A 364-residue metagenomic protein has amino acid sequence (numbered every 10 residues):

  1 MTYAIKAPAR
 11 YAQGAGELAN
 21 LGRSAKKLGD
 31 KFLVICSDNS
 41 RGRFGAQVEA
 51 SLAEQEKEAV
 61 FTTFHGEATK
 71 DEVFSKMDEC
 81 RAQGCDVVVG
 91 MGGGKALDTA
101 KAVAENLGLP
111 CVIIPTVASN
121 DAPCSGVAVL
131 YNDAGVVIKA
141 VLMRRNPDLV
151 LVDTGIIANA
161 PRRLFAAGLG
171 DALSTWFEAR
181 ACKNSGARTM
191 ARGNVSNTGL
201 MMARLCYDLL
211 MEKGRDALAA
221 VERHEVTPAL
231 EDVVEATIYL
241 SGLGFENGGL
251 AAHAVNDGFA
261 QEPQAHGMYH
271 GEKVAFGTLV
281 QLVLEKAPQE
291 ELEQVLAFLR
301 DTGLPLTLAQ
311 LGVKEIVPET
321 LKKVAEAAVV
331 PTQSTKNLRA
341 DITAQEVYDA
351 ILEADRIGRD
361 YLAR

Functional and structural regions predicted by a protein language model:
M1-V87, L308: ATP/NTP phosphate-donor binding region
A15-G16, S37-D38, M91-G93, I114-V117 (+3 more regions): Fold-independent oxyanion-binding glycine-rich loops and adjacent beta-strand/coil segments at enzyme active sites
L18, R41-G45, K70, K95-A102 (+3 more regions): Short glycine/serine/threonine-rich phosphate/pyrophosphate-binding segments that cradle anionic phosphate groups
C80-V103, L107-T116: A short, small-residue-rich loop immediately preceding and capping a beta-strand
E105-T198: A glycine/threonine-rich phosphate-anchoring loop and its flanking beta-alpha core in nucleotide/phosphate-binding
M190-L304: Active-site segments that bind and position negatively charged phosphate/pyrophosphate groups
A287-R364: C-terminal charged capping/lid subdomain of soluble metabolic enzymes
